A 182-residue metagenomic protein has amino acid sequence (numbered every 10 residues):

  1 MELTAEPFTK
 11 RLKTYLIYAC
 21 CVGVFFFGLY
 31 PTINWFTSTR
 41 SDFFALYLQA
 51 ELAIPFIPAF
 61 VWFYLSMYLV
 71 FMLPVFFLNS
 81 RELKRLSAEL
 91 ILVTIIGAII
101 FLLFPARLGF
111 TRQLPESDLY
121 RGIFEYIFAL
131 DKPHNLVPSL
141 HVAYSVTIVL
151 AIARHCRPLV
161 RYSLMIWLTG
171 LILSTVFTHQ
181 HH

Functional and structural regions predicted by a protein language model:
E2-L69, P115-Y120, F124: N-terminal transmembrane-helix/juxtamembrane module of multi-pass inner/ER membrane proteins
F8-T14, V75-S87, A153-L159: Membrane-interface helix-boundary motifs at transmembrane edges
Y18-A19, V70-L102: Interfacial segments of alpha-helical transmembrane regions
F27-G28, T94-L103, I166-H179: Aromatic-anchored segments of alpha-helical transmembrane domains
L29-T37, G97-T111: C-terminal TM-helix exit segments that contain a strictly Trp-centered aromatic cap at the helix terminus
P58, W62-L65, R85-E89, P138 (+1 more regions): Alpha-helical transmembrane segments of integral membrane proteins
F60-L73, I91-I95, Y144-T147: Hydrophobic alpha-helical transmembrane segments
F124-H182: Membrane-embedded catalytic cores of phosphoryl/pyrophosphoryl-handling enzymes
